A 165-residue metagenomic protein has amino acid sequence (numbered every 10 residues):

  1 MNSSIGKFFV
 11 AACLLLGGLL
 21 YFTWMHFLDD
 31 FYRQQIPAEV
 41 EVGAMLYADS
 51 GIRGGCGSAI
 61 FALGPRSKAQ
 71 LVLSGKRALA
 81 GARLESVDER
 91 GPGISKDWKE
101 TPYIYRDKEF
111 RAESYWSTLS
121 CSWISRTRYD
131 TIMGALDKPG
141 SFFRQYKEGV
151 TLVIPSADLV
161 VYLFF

Functional and structural regions predicted by a protein language model:
M1-G17: N-terminal Sec-pathway targeting helices
F9-V10, Y32, F143: Compositionally biased, low-structure terminal segments
C13-E89: N-terminal export/targeting and maturation segments
A80-A157: Functional cores of ribonucleases/endoribonucleases
A157-F164: Glycine-rich, aromatic-bearing surface loops/beta-hairpins
